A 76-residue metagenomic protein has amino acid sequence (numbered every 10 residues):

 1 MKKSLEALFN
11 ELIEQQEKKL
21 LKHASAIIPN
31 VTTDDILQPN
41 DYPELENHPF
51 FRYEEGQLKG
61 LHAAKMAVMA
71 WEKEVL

Functional and structural regions predicted by a protein language model:
K2-V31, H62, E72: N-terminal acidic leader/helix
T33-K73: Short, charge-rich amphipathic interface segments used for partner binding and complex assembly
